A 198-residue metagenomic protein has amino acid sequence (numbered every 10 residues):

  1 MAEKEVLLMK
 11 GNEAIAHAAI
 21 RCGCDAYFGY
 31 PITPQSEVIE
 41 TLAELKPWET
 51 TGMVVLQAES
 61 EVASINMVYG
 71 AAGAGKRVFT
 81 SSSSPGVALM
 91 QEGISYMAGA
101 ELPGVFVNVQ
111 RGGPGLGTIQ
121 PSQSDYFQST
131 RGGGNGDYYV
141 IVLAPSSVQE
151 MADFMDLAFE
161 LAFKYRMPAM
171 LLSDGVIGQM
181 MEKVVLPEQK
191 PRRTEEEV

Functional and structural regions predicted by a protein language model:
M1-G132, Y139, D156, G175: Thiamine diphosphate
N66-M67, D153, M181-E182: Short, solvent-exposed polar/charged micro-motifs at secondary-structure junctions
G99, A158, V185-E188: Short basic, glycine-rich beta-strand/loop surfaces that mediate nucleic-acid
L116, Y138-E150, M167: Flexible, glycine/proline-enriched loop segments at strand-loop-helix junctions that form or flank small-ligand binding
S124-S129, L143-F159, R192-E195: Active-site glycine-rich loop that binds ribose-phosphate moieties when present
R166-V198: Conformationally flexible catalytic loops at phosphate/diphosphate-handling active centers
